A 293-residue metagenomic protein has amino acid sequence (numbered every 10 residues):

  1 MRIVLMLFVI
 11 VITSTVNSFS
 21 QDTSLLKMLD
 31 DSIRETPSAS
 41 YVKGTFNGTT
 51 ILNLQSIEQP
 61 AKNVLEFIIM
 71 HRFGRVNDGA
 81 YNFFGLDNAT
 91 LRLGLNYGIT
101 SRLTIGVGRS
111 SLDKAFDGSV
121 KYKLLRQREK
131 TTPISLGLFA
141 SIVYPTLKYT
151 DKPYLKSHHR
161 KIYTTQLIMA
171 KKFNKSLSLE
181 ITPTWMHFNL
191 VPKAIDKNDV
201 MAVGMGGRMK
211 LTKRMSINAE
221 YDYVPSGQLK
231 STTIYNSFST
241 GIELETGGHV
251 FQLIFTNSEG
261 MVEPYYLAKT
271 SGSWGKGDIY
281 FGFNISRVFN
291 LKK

Functional and structural regions predicted by a protein language model:
M1-S24: Bacterial Sec-dependent N-terminal signal peptides
Q21-D151, K161-T165, A170-I181, W185-N189 (+3 more regions): Transmembrane beta-barrel domains of Gram-negative outer membranes and organellar outer membranes
Y154, T165-L167, P192-K193, V203-M205: Short secondary-structure capping micro-motifs at structural edges
K193-S226: A contiguous binding-surface segment within folded domains or other stable secondary-structure elements
T233: Positively charged, low-complexity, intrinsically disordered RNA-binding extensions
